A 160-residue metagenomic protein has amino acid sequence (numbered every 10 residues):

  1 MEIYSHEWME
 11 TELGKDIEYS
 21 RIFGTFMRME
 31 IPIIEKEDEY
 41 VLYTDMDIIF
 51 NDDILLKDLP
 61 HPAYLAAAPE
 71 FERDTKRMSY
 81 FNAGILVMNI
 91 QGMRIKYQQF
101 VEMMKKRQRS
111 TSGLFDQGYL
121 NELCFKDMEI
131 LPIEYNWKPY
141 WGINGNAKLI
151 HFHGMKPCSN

Functional and structural regions predicted by a protein language model:
E2-E35: Active-site-proximal specificity loops/subdomain of glycosyltransferases
Y4-M9, A68, L131-E134: Conserved beta-strand termini and adjacent loop/short-helix elements that scaffold enzyme active sites in alpha/beta
H6, M46-I48: Short acidic donor-binding/metal-coordinating loop in glycosyltransferase active sites
H6-K15, R73-D74, N136-W141: A short acidic, often aromatic-flanked loop/helix-cap motif at beta-alpha or helix-coil junctions that lines enzyme
M29, A63-Y64, A83-L86, K148: Small-molecule pocket liners
V41: Short aromatic/hydrophobic "clamp" motif used to bind/position activated sugar donors
I48-F81: Conserved donor-nucleotide/metal-binding helix-loop-beta segment in metal-dependent transferases, i.e., the alpha-helix
I85-N160: Catalytic core and acceptor-binding pocket of nucleotide-sugar-dependent glycosyltransferases
